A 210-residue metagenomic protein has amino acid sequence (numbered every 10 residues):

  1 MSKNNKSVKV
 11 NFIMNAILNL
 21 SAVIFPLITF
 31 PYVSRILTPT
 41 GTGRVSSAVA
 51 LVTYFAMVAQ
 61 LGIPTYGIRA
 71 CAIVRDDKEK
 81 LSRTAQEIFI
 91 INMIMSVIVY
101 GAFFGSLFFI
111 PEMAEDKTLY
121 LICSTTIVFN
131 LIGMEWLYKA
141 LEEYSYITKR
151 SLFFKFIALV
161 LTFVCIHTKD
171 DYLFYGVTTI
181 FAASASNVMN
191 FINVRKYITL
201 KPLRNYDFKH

Functional and structural regions predicted by a protein language model:
M1-V8, S145-T148, Y172-L173, T179 (+1 more regions): Interhelical loop/hinge segments that connect adjacent transmembrane helices in multipass membrane
N5-K6, L37-G41, F55-I90, A140-S145: Transmembrane-helix boundary and interhelical linker motifs in polytopic inner-membrane proteins
S7-N15, T84, L119, I147-R150 (+1 more regions): Hydrophobic alpha-helix/TM-entry signal in multi-pass membrane transporters
S7-P64, Y100, F104, L159: Signature of the first transmembrane helix
I13, I17, S21, A48-L51 (+6 more regions): Hydrophobic residues within alpha-helical transmembrane segments of multi-pass solute transporters/permease subunits
L37-A48, V74-Q86, V97-V128, T168-G176: Membrane-interface helix-capping segments at transmembrane helix termini in multi-pass transporters
K117, L121-S124, K149-K196: Hydrophobic alpha-helical transmembrane segments
I127-S151: Membrane-interface junctions at transmembrane-helix termini in multi-pass inner-membrane proteins
